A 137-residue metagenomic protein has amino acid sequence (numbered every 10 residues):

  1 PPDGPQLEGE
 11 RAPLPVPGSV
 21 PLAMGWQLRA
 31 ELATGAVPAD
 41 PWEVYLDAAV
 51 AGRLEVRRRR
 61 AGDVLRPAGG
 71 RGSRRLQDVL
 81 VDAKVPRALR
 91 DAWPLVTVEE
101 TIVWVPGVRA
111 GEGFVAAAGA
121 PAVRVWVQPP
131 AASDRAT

Functional and structural regions predicted by a protein language model:
P1-T137: AMP-forming adenylation/ATP pyrophosphatase catalytic core
